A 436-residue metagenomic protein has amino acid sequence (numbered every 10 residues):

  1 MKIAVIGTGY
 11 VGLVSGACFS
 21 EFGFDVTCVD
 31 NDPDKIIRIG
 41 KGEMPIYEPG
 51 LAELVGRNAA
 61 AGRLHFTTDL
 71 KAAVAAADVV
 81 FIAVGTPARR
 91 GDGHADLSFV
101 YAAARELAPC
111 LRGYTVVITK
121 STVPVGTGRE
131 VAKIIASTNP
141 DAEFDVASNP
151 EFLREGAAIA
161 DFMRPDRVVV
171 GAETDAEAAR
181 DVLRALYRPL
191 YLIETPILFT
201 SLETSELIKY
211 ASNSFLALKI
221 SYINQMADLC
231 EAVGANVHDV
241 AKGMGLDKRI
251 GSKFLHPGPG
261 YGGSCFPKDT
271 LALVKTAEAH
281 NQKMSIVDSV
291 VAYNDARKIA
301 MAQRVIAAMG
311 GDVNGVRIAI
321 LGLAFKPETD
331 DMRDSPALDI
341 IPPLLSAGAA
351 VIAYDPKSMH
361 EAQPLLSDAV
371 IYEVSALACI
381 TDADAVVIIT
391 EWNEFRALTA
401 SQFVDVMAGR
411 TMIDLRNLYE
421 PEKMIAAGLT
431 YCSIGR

Functional and structural regions predicted by a protein language model:
M1-R436: Structural/interface elements that position substrates and couple domains in central-metabolism enzymes
